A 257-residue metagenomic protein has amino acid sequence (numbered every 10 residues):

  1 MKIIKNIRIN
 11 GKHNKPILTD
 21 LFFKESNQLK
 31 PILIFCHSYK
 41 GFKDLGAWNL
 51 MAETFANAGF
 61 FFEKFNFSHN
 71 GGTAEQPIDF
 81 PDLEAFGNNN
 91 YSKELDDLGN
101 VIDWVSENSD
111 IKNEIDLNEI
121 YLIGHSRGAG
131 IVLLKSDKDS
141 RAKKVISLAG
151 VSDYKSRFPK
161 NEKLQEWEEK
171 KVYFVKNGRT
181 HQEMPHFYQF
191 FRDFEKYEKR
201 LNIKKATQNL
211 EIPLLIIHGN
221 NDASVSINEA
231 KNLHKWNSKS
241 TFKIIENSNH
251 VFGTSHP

Functional and structural regions predicted by a protein language model:
M1-N27: N-terminal cap/lid segment of alpha/beta-hydrolase-fold proteins
N27-G71, Q76: Short, surface-exposed "cap/lid" segments of acyl-processing enzymes
W48, I212, S226-K235: Short alpha-helix in the alpha/beta-hydrolase fold that links the catalytic acid
E84-I111: Alpha/beta-hydrolase active-site loop
K138-Q189: Hydrolase active-site cap/lid region
N209-E211, I216-H218, D222: Short beta-strand/loop motif that positions the catalytic acidic residue of the alpha/beta-hydrolase fold
N221-V225, H250: Acidic catalytic loop of the alpha/beta-hydrolase fold
S248-P257: Catalytic histidine-centered segment of alpha/beta-hydrolase-like enzymes
